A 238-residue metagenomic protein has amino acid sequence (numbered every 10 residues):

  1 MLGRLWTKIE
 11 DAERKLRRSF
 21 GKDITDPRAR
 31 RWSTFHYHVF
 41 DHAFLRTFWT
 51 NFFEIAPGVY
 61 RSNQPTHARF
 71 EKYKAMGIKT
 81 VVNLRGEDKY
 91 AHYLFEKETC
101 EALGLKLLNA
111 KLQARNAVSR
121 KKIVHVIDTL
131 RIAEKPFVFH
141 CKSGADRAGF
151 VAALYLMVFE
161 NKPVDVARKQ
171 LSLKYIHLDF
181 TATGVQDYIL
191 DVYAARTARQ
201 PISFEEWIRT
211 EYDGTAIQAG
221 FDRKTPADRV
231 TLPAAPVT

Functional and structural regions predicted by a protein language model:
M1-F137, V151-T238: Cys-dependent protein tyrosine phosphatase-like superfamily
C141: Short cysteine clusters
G144: Substrate/cofactor-recognition hotspot
A148: Ser/Thr-glycine-rich phosphate-binding loops at phosphate-binding pockets of nucleotides, nucleotide cofactors
